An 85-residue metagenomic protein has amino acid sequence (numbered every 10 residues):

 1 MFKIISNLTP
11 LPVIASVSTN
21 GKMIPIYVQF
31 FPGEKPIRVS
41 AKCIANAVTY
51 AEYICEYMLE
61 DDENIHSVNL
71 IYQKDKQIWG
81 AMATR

Functional and structural regions predicted by a protein language model:
M1-R85: Cysteine-centric segments in proteins
